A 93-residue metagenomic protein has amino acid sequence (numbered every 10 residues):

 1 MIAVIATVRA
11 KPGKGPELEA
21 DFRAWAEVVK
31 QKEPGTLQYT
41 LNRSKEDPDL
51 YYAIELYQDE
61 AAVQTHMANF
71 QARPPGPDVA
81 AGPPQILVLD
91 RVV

Functional and structural regions predicted by a protein language model:
M1-I2, V93: Absolute protein N-terminus
A3-V8: Active-site-flanking beta-strand signature of metal-NTP-handling nucleotidyl enzymes and homologous cyclase-like
R9-L18: Short, surface-exposed ligand-recognition loops at beta-strand->loop->(often short) alpha-helix junctions that present
A24-Q38, I54-L89: An amphipathic, aromatic/His-enriched active-site/gating alpha helix that lines ligand/cofactor pockets
N42-E46: Short beta-strand micro-motifs enriched in acidic
